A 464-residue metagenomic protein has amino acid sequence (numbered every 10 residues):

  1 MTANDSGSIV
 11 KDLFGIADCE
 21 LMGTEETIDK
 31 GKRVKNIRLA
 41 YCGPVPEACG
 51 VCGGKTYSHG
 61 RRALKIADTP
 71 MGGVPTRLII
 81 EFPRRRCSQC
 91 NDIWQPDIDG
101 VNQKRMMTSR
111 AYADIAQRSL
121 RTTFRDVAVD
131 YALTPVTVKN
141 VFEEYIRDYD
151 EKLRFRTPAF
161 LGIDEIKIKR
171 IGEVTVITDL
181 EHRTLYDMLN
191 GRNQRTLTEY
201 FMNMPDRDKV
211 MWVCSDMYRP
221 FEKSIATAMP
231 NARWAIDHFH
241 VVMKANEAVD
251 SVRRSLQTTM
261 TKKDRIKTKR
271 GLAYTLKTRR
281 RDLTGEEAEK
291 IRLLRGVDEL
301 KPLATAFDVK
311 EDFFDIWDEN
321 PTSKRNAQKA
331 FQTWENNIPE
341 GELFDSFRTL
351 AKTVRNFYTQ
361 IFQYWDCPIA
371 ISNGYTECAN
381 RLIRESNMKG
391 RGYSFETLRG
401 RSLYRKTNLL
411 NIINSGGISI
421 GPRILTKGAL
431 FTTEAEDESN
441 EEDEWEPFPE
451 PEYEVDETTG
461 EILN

Functional and structural regions predicted by a protein language model:
M1-D92, P96-I98: Short, conserved DNA-binding cores of transcription-related domains
T2, S8, D150-L153, F160 (+8 more regions): A detector of single, family-specific signature residues that are central to catalytic or substrate-handling motifs
I37, C87, V127, L161-I166 (+4 more regions): Short, conserved catalytic/metal-binding motifs centered on acidic residues
P46, V51, Y57, R170-I171 (+4 more regions): Acidic/histidine-rich catalytic cores and adjacent linkers of DNA breakage/strand-transfer/modification proteins
G53, K65-G172, D208-V210: Short, positively charged, Gly/Tyr-enriched micro-motifs that form contact patches at catalytic or ligand/partner
K139-S224, I462: RNase H-like nuclease fold core
Y145, I177-T178, A228-A232, V249-R254: Short secondary-structure boundary/capping segments
V241-K262: Short alpha-helix plus adjacent loop in nuclease-associated cores
